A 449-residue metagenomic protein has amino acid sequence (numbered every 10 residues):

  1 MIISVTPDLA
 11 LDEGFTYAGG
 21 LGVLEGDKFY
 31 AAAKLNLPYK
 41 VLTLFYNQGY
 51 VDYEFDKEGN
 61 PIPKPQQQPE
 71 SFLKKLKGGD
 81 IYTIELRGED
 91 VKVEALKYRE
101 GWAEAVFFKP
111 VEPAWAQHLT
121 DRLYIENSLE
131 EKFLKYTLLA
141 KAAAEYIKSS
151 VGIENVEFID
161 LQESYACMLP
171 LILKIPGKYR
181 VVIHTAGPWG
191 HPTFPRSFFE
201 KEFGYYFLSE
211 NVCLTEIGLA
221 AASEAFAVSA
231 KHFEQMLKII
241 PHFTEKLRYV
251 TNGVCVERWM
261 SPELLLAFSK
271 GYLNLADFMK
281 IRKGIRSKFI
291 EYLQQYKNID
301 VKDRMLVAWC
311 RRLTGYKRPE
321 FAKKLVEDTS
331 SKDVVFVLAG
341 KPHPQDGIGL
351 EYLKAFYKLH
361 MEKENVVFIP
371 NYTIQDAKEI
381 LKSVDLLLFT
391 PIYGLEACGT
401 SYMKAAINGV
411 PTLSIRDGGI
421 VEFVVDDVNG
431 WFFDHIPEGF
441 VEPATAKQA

Functional and structural regions predicted by a protein language model:
M1-A449: Catalytic cores of carbohydrate-active enzymes across secretory and cytosolic contexts
